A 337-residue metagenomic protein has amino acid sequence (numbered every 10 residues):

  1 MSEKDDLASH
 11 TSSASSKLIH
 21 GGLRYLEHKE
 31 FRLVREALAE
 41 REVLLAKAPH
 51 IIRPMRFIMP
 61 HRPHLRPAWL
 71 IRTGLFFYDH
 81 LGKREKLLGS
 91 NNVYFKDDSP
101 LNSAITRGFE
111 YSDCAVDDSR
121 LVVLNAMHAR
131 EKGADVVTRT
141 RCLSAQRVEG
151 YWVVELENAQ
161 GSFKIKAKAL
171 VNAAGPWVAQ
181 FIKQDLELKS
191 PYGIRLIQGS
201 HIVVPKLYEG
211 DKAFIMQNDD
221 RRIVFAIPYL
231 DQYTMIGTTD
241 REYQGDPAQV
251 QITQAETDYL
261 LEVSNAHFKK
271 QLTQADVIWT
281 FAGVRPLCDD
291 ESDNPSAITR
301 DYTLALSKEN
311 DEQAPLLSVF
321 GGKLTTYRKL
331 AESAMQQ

Functional and structural regions predicted by a protein language model:
M1-A14: Glycine-rich FAD pyrophosphate-binding loop
K17-D98, I223: Dinucleotide-binding Rossmann-like beta1-alpha1 core, especially the glycine-rich loop that anchors the ADP
P60-K132, V137, A145-G150, K270 (+2 more regions): Flavin (FAD/FMN) cofactor-binding and adjacent substrate-gating region of FAD-dependent oxidoreductase domains
K96, A104, S112, D118-R120 (+3 more regions): C-terminal catalytic lobe of FAD-dependent flavoproteins
E110, V154-N158: Short beta-strand segments that buttress and anchor functional surface loops
R139-L143, N158-A159: Conserved SAM/SAH-binding loop
Q160-A169, A173: Core beta-strand elements of the Rossmann-like FAD/NAD(P) dinucleotide-binding domain in flavoenzyme oxidoreductases
